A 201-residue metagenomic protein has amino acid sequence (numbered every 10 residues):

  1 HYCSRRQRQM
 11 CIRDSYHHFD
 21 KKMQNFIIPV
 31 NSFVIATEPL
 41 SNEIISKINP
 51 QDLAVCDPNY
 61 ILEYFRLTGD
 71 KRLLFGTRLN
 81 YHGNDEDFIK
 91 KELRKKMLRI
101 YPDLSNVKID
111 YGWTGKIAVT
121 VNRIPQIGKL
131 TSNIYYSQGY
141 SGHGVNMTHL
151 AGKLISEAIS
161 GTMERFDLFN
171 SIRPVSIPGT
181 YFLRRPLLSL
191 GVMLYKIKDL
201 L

Functional and structural regions predicted by a protein language model:
H1-I12: Single conserved hydrophobic/aromatic residue that forms the stacking wall/gate of nucleotide- or nucleobase-binding
R13-Q24: Flavin (primarily FAD) binding-site architecture
Q24-P29, L53-C56, G115-A118: Short Gly/Pro-enriched turn/cap motifs at secondary-structure boundaries
N25-I48: Central beta-strand plus flanking loop segment that forms part of the substrate or channel wall within the catalytic
T37, L67-T68, G128-L130: Active-site beta-strand termini and strand-to-loop segments that position acidic
L40-D70: Conserved FAD-binding catalytic core of PHBH/FMO-like flavoproteins
F75, L79, G83-K198: C-terminal catalytic lobe of FAD-dependent flavoproteins
